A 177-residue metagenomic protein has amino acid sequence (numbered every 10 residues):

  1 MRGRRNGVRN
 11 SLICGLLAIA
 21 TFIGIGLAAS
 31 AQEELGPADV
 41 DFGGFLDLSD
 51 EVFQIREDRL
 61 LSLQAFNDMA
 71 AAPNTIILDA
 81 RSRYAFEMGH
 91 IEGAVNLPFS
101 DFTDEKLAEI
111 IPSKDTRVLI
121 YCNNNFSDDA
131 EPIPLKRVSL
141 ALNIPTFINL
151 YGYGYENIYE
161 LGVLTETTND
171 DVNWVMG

Functional and structural regions predicted by a protein language model:
M1-G7: Short, Lys/Arg-rich N-terminal segment immediately upstream of the first membrane anchor
R2, L12-I76, S82-A85, N173-G177: Flexible, polar/low-complexity N-terminal or interdomain linker segments that lie immediately upstream of folded
T21, T75, T103, T116 (+2 more regions): Residue-identity detector for threonine
I25, E92, L161: Short glycine-rich loop/turn motifs that provide flexible caps or phosphate-binding loops at active sites
A29-Q54, N124-W174: Thiolate-centered catalytic microenvironments shared by cysteine-dependent enzyme domains
D50-L135: Positively charged, proline/Ser/Thr-rich regional signature most characteristic of the Rhodanese/CDC25-like
